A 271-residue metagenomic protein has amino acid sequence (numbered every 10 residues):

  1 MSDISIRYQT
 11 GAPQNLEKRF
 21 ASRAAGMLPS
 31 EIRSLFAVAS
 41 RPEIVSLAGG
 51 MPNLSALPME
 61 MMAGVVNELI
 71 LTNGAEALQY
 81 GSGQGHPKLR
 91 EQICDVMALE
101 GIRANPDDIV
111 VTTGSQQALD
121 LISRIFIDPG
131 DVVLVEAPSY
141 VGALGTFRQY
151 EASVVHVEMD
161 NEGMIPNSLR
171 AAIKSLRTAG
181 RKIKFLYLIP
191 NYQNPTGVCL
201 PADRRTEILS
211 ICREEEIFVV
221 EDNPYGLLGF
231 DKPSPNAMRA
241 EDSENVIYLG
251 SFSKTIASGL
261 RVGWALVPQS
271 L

Functional and structural regions predicted by a protein language model:
M1-L16: Basic/polar N-terminal segments that are highly enriched at the extreme N-terminus, encompassing both cleavable
Y8-A12, R23-G114, L121: N-terminal small-domain helix-loop-helix segment of the aminotransferase-like
Q14-A25, V157-M159: Acidic/glycine-enriched edge-of-secondary-structure segments
G50-L54, Q116, Y140, N191-Q193 (+3 more regions): Short, solvent-exposed loop/turn segments at secondary-structure junctions
L57-M61, V198-L200, D231-P233, G259-R261: Short aromatic-enriched loop/helix-cap "lid" or pocket-rim segments at secondary-structure transitions that line
L71, E76-E216, G226-I247: Conserved core of the PLP fold type I
L227, S234-L271: Active-site PLP attachment segment
